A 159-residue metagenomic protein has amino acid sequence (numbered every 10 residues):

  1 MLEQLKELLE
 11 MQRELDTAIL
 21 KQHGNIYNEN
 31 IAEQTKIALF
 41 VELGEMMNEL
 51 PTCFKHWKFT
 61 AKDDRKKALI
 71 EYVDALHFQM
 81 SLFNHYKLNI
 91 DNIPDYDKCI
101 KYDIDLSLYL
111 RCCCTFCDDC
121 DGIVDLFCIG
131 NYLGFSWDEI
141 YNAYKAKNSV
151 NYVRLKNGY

Functional and structural regions predicted by a protein language model:
M1-Y159: Flexible "arm" and connector segments at domain edges
